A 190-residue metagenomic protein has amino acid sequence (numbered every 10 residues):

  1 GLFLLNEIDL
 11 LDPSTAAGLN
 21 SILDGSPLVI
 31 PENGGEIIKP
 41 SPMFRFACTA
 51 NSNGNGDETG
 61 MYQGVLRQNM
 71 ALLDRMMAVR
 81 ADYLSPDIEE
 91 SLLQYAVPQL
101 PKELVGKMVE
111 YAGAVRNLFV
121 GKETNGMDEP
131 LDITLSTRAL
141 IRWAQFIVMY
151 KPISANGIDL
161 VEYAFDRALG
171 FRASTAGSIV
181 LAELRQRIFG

Functional and structural regions predicted by a protein language model:
G1-G190: C-terminal regulatory/interaction module of P-loop NTP-utilizing enzymes
